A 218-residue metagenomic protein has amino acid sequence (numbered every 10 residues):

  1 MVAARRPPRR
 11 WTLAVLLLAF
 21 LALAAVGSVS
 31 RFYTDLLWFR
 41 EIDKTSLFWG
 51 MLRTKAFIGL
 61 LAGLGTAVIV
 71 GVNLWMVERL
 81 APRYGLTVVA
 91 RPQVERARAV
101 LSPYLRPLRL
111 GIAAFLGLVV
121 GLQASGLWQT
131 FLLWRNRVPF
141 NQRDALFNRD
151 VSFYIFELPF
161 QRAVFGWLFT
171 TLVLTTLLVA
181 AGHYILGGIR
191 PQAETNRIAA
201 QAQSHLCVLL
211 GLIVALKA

Functional and structural regions predicted by a protein language model:
R5-L16: N-terminal membrane topogenic signal
L16-E41, T54-E157, Q161-Q192, L210-A218: Transmembrane-helix bundle segments that line or gate the permeation/cavity pathway in multi-pass membrane proteins
S46-L47: N-terminal low-complexity tails and the immediately adjacent first alpha-helix of the next domain/coiled-coil
A193-R197: Membrane-interface helix-boundary motifs at transmembrane edges
I198-A202: Membrane-interfacial entry segments at the cytosolic side of transmembrane helices
